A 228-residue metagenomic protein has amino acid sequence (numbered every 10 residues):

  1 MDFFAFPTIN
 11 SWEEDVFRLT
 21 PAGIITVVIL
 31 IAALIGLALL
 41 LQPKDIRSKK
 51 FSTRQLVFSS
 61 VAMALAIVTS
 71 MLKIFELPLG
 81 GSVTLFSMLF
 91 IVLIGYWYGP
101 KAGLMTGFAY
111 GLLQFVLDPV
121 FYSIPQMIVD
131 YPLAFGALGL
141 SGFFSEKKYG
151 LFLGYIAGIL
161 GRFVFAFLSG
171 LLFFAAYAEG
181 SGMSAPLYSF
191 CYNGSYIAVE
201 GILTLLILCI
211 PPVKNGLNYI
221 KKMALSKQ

Functional and structural regions predicted by a protein language model:
M1-P21: Short, strongly hydrophobic alpha-helical membrane anchors
P7-W12, S70-V83, F108-F143, F174-G180: Interfacial aromatic-anchored transmembrane helix boundaries in multi-pass membrane proteins
T26-L93: Hydrophobic transmembrane alpha-helices
I31-D45, V57-M63, T106, Q126-L171: Short helix-perturbing small/polar motifs within transmembrane alpha-helices
L85-G103, L140-S141: Generic transmembrane alpha-helix motif of multi-pass integral membrane proteins
K101, Y149-L153, L187: Residues that define the loop-to-transmembrane-helix transition and helix capping in multi-pass membrane transporters
P186-L203: Individual transmembrane alpha-helices with interfacial aromatic-anchor signatures
N218-Q228: Short, highly charged, low-complexity non-transmembrane loops/tails of multi-pass membrane proteins
